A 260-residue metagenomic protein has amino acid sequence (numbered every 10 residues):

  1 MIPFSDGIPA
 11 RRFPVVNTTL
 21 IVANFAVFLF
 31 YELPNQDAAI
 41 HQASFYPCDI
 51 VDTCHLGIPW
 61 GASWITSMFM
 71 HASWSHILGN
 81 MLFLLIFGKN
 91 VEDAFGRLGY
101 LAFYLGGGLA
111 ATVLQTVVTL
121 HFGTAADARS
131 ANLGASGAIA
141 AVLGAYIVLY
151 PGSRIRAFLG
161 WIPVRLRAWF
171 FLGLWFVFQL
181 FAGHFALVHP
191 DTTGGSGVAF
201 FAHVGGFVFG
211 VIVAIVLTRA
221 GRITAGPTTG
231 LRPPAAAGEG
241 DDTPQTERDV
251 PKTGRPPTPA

Functional and structural regions predicted by a protein language model:
M1-G254: A detector for small-residue-rich transmembrane helices and their helix-helix packing motifs
P256-A260: Short, intrinsically disordered, low-complexity terminal/loop segments
